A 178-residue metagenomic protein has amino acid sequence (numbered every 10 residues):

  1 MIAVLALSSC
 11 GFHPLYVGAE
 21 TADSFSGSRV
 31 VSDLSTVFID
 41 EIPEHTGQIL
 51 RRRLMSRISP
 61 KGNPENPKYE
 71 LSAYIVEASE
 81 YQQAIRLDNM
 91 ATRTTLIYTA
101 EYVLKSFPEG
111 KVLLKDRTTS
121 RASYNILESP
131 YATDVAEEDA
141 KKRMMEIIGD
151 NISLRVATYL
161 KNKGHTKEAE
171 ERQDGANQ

Functional and structural regions predicted by a protein language model:
V4-V31: Bacterial Sec signal peptide processing site at the extreme N-terminus
C10-G18, S35-I49, A91-R93, R117-T118 (+1 more regions): Short N-terminal helix-initiation segments at or just after the protein's N-terminus
V30-N66: Post-signal-peptide N-terminal segment of Sec-exported extracytoplasmic proteins
K61-K68, S72-R117, R121-D139, R143: Surface-exposed short loop/turn segments
V135-Q178: C-terminal/domain-edge helix-coil "capping" segments
